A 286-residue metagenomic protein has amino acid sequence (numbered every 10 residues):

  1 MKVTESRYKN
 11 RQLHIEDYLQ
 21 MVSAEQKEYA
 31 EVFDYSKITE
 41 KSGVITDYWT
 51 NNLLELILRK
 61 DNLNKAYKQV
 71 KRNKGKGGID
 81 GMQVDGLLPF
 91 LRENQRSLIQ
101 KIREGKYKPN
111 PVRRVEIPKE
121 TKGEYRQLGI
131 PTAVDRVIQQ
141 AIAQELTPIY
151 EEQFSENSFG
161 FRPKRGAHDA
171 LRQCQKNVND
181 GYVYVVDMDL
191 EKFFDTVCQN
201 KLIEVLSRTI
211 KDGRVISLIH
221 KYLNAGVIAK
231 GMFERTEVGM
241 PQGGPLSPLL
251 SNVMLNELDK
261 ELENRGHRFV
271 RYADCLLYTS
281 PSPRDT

Functional and structural regions predicted by a protein language model:
M1-R92: Non-catalytic, polymerase-adjacent accessory regions of viral genome-replication enzymes
L58-K68, K101-Y125, A133, V137-L146 (+2 more regions): Reverse-transcriptase-like RNA-dependent polymerase core
R72-G86, P109-V137, Q153-G166, V227-L250: Short, conserved non-catalytic motifs in the polymerase core
K76-Q83, G129, H168-L206: Conserved catalytic palm subdomain of right-hand nucleotidyl-transferase polymerases, strongest for RNA-directed enzymes
G86-P109: Amphipathic alpha-helical blocks
Q144, M188-L190, P283: Residues immediately flanking
R268-Y272: Short beta-strand
Y278-T286: Single conserved hydrophobic/aromatic residue that forms the stacking wall/gate of nucleotide- or nucleobase-binding
